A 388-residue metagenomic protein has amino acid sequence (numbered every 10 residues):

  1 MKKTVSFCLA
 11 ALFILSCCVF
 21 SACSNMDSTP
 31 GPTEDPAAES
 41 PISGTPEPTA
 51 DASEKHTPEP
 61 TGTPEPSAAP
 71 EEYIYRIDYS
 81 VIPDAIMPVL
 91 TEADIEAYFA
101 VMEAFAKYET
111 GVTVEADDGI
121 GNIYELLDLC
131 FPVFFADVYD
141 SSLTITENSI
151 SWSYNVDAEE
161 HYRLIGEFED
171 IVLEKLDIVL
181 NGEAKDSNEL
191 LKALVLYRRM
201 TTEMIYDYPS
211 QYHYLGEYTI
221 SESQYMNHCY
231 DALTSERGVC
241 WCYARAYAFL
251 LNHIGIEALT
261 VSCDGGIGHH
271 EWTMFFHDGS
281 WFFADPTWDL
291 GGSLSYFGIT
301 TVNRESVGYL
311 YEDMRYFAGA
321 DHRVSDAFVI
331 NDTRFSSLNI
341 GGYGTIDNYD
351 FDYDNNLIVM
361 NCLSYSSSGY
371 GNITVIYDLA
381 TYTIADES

Functional and structural regions predicted by a protein language model:
M1-L9: Bacterial N-terminal signal peptides that target proteins for export
C18-A22: C-terminal motif of bacterial Sec signal peptides marking the signal peptidase cleavage site
N25, G31, D35, P64-D177 (+1 more regions): Linear, non-domain "peripheral" regions
D27-A69: Ser/Thr-rich, Proline-interspersed low-complexity disordered segments
E160-A232: Secondary-structure boundary elements
Y230, G268-E271, G371: Short, surface-exposed coil-to-beta transition loops
W241-G308: Hydrophobic/aromatic-rich core segments of domains that either
L294-S388: Low-complexity, Gly/Ser/Thr/Pro-rich intrinsically disordered linker/tail segments
